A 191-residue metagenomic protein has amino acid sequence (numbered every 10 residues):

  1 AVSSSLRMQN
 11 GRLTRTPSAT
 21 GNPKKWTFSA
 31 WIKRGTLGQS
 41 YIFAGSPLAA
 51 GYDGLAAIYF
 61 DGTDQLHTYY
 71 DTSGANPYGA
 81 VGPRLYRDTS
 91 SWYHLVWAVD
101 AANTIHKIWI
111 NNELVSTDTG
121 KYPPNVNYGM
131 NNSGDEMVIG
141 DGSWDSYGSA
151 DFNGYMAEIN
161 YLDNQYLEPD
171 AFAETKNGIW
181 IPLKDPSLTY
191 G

Functional and structural regions predicted by a protein language model:
A1-S4, M8-G11, S116-Y122, Y155-G191: Extended recognition patches within non-cytosolic domains
M8-W26, Y78-R87, S143-G148, L183-T189: Short surface loop/edge beta-strand patches of beta-sandwich-type extracellular domains that form ligand-contact sites
N10-H67, I105, Q165-D170: Extracellular glycan-recognition modules
F28-T36, L95-W97, I139, M156-Y161: Short hydrophobic/aromatic patches on beta-strands that form ligand-binding or substrate-lining surfaces
Y69-H94: Short, aromatic/His-centered strand-loop micro-motif at the edge of beta-sheets
Y78, M130-M156: Extracellular glycan-interaction patches encoded by glycine-rich segments
S91-H106, N164-Q165: Localized edge beta-strand/strand-to-loop motifs within extracellular or lumenal beta-rich domains
